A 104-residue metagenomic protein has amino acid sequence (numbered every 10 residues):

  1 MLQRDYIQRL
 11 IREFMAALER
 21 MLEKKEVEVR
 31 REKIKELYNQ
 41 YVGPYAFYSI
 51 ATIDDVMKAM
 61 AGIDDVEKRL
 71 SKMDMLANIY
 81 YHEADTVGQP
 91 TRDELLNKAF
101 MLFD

Functional and structural regions predicted by a protein language model:
M1-M73, E83-T86: N-terminal alpha-helical interaction modules that lie
T86-D104: Amphipathic alpha-helical binding modules
